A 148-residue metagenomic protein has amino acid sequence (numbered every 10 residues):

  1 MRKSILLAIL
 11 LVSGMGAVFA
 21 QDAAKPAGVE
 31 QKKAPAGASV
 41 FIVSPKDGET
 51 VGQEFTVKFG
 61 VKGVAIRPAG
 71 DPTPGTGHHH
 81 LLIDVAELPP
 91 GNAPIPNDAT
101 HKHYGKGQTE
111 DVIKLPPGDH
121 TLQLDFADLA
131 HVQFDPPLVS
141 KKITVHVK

Functional and structural regions predicted by a protein language model:
G16-A20: Sec/Tat signal peptide C-region and signal peptidase I cleavage site
A27-G52: Short, compositionally biased P/S/T/A/G/V-rich stretches that sit at domain boundaries
Q53, G77, P116-G118: A glycine-anchored, Pro-Gly-centered beta-turn/N-cap motif
G60-D71: Short amphipathic, basic-aromatic surface patches that mediate peripheral association with negatively charged
D71-H79, V139: Short coil-to-beta strand junction motifs in C2/discoidin
L88-P90, A127-D135: Short acidic/polar inter-strand loop motif in beta-rich domains
I95-L129: Short, solvent-exposed, Trp/other aromatic-anchored flexible loops in extracytoplasmic proteins
P136-K148: Short beta-strand elements
